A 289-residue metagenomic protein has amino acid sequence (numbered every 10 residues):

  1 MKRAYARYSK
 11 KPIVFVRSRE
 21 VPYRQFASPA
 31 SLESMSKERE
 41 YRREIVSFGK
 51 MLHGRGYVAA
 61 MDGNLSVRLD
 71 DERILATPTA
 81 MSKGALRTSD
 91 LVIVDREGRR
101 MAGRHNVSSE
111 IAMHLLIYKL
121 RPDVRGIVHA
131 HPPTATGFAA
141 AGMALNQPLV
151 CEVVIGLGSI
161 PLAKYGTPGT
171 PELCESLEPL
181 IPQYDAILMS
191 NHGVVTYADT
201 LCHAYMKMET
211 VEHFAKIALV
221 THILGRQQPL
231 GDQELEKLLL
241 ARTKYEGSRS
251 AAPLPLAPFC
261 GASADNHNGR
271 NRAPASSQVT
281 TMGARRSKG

Functional and structural regions predicted by a protein language model:
A4-Y5, P274: Compositionally biased low-complexity segments enriched in histidine and/or tyrosine
Y23-S34: Short, Lys/Arg-enriched N-terminal segments with co-localized hydrophobic residues within the first ~10-30 amino acids
L32-G289: Glycine-rich flexible loops
